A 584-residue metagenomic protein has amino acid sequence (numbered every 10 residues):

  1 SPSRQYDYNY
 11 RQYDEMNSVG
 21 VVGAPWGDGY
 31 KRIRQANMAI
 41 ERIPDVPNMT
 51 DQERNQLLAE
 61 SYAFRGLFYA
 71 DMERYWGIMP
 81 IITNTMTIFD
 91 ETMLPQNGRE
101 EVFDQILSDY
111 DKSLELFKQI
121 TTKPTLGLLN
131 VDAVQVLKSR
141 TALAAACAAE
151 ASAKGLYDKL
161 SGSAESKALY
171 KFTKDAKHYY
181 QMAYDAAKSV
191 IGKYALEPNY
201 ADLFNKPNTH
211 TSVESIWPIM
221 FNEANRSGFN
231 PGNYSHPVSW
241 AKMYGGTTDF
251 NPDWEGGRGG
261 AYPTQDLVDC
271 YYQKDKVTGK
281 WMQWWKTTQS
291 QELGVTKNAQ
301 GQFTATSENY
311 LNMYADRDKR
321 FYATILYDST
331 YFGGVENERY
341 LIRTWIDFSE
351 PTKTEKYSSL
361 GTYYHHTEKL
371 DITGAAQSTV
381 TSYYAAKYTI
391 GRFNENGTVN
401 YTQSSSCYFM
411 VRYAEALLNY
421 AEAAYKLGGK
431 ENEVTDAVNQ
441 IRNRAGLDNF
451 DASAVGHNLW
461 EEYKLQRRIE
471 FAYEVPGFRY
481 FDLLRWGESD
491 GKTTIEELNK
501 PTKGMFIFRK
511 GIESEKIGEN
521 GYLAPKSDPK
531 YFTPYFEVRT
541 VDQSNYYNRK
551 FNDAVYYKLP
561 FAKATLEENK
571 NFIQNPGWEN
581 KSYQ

Functional and structural regions predicted by a protein language model:
S1-Y6, M79, D132, A142-G361 (+2 more regions): An aromatic- and glycine-enriched ligand-binding surface/loop that stacks and positions planar moieties
P2-W76, F89-V131, Y310-A315, Y327 (+3 more regions): Conserved, well-structured interaction surfaces
G29-R32, Q105-L107, A164-S166, I191-Y194 (+9 more regions): Long, intrinsically disordered, low-complexity segments
L58, R65, K138, A145 (+2 more regions): Structural register within alpha-helical repeat arrays
R339-Y340, Y388-G397, A414-Y420, L427-D448: Active/binding-pocket-proximal capping segment
